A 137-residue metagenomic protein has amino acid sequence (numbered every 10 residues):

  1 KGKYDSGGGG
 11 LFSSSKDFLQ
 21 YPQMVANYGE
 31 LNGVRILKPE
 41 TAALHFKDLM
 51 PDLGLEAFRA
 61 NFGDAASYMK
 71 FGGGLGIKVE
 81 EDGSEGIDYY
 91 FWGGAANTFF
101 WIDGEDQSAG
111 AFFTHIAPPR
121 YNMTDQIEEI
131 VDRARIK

Functional and structural regions predicted by a protein language model:
K1-G9, S13, K47-D106: Active-site Gly/Thr loop motif
D5, D17, E40: Histidine- and aromatic-rich ligand-binding microenvironments
S14-E30, Q107-F112: Alpha-helical scaffold elements that line and support the substrate/ligand-binding pocket of soluble hydrolases
P22, L44, A65-A66, A134: Bimodal feature
N27-G33, L37-A60, E80-D82, P119-K137: Short, gly/Ser/Thr-rich active-site loops of penicillin-recognizing serine hydrolases
F91-K137: Structured C-terminal helix/loop/strand segments within mature extracytoplasmic catalytic/sensor domains
